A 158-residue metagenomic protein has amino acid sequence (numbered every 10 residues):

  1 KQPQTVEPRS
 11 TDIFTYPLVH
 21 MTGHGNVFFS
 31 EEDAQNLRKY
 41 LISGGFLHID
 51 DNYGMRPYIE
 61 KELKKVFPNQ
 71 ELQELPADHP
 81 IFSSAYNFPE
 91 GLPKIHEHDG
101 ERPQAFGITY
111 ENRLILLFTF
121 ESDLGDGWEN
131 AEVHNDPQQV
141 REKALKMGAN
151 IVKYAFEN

Functional and structural regions predicted by a protein language model:
K1-E7, I49-N52, Q70-D78: Surface-exposed patches in mature extracellular/periplasmic domains of secreted proteins
K1-L18, T22-G25, I115, D123-L124 (+1 more regions): Aromatic-Pro/Gly-enriched surface loop or interdomain linker that acts as a lid/target-recognition segment
Q2-P8, S30-Q35, G100-Q104: Alpha-helical scaffolding within the catalytic cores of extracellular/periplasmic polymer-degrading hydrolases
T11-T15, L41-I42, G107-N112: Extracellular/periplasmic catalytic domains that process cell-envelope and extracellular macromolecules
L18-P57: Short alpha-beta junction capping motif
G23, G45, L63-E71, A155: Sec/Tat-exported extracytoplasmic proteins
R56-N130, V140-A149: An acidic, glycine-rich "communication" segment
